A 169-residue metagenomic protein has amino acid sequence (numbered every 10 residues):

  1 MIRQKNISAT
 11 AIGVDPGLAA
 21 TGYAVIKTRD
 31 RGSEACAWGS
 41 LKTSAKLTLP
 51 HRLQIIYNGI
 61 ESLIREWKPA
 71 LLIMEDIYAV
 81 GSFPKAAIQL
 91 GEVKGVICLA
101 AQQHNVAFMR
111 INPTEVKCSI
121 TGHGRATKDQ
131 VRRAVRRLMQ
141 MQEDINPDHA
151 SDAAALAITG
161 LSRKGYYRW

Functional and structural regions predicted by a protein language model:
M1-W169: Phosphate- and other anionic-substrate recognition elements at nucleic-acid/protein interfaces
